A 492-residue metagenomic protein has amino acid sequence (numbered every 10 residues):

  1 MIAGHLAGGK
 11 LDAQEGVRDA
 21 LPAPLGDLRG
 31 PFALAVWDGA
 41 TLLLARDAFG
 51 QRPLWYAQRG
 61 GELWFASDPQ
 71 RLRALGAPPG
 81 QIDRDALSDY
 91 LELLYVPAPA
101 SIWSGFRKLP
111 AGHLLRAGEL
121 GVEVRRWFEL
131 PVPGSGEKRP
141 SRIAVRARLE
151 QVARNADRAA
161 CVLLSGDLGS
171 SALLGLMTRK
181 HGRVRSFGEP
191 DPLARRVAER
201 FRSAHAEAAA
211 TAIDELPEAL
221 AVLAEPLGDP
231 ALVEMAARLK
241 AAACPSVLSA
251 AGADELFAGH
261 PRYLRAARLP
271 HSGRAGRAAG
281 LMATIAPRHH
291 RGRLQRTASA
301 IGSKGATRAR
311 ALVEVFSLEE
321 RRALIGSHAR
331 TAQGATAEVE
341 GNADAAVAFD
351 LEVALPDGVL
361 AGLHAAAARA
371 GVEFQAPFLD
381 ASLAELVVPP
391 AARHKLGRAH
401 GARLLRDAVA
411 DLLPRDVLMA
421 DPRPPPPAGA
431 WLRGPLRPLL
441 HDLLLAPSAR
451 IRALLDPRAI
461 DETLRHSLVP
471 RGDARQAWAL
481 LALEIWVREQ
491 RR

Functional and structural regions predicted by a protein language model:
M1-V222, L232, D411, D416 (+4 more regions): Cysteine-centered catalytic environments shared across enzyme families
R29-P31, R84, G228-V233, D254 (+4 more regions): Conserved glycosyltransferase catalytic-site signature
A48-F49, E234-T297, A354, V359-L383: Active-site adenylate/phosphate-handling loop in enzymes that bind or generate adenylated species
F106, P110, A243-S246, G292-R492: Adenosyl-5′-phosphate
K138-R146, A224-G228, D344-A345, F349-V353 (+1 more regions): Short acidic-aromatic active-site loops that bind/stabilize oxyanions
C161-S165, S186-P190, L248-G252, D350 (+3 more regions): Short beta-strand segments
M177-H181, L264, A391: Active-site catalytic pocket residues across diverse enzymes, especially alpha/beta-hydrolases
S203, E225, C244: Short glycine/serine/threonine/alanine-rich loop segments
